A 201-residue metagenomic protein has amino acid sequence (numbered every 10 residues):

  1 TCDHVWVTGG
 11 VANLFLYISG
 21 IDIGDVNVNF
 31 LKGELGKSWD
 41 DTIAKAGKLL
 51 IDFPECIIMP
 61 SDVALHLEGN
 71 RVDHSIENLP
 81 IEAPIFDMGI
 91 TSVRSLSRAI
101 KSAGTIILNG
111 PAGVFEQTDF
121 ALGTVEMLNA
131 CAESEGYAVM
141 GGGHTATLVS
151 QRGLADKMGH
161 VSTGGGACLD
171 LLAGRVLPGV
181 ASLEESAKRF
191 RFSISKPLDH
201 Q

Functional and structural regions predicted by a protein language model:
T1-Q201: Active-site loop-to-helix "anion-binding N-cap" substructures in soluble metabolic enzymes
